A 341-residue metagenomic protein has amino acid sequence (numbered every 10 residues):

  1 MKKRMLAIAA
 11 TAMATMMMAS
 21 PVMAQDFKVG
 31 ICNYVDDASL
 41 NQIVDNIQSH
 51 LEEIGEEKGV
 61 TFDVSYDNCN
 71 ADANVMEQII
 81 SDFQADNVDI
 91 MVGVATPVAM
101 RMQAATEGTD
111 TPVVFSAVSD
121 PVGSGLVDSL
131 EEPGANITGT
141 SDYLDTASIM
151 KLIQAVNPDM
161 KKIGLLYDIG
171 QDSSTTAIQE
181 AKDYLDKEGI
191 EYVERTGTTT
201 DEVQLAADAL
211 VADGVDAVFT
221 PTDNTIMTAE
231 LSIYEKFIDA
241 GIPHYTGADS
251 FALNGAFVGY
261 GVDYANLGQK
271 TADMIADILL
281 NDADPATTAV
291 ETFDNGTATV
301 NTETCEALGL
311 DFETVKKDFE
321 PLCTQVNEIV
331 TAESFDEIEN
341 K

Functional and structural regions predicted by a protein language model:
M18-A24: Sec/Tat signal peptide C-region and signal peptidase I cleavage site
K28-Q48, I54, S65-N74, G170-S174 (+1 more regions): Extracytoplasmic "Venus flytrap"
V29-I31, I47, T138-E188, T288-C305: An alpha-beta-alpha
E53-M76, N136-I137, Y184-T200: Short beta-strand elements in bilobed, periplasmic/extracellular small-molecule ligand-binding domains
S65-D128, D223-I238, I242-G247: Beta-alpha junction/loop-to-helix N-cap segments that form part of ligand/metal-binding clefts
D120-K162, V262-A283: Hydrophobic alpha-helical segments within soluble ligand-binding/sensing domains
D172-A248: Pocket-lining segment of extracytoplasmic ligand-binding domains
D277-K341: Hinge/cleft segment of the Venus flytrap/periplasmic-binding protein
